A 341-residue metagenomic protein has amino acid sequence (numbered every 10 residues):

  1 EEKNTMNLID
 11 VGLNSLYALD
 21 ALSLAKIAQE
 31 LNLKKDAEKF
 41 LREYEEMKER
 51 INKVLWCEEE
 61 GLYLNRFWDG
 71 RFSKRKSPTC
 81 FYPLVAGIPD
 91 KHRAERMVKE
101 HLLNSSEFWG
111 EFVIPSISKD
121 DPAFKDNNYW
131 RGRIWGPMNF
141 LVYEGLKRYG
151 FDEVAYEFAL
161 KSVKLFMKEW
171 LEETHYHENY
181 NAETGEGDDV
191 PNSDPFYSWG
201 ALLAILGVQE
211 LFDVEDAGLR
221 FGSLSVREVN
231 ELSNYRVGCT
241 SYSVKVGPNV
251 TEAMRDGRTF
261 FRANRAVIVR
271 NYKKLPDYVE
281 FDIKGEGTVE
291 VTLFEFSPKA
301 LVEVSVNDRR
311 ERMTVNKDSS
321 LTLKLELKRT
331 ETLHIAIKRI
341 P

Functional and structural regions predicted by a protein language model:
E1-A37, I117-L141, K147-R148, D188-D194: The feature captures the catalytic groove of carbohydrate-active enzymes
Y17, Y44, P83: Conserved hydrophobic/aromatic pocket- or pore-lining residues that grip, position, or stack substrates in active sites
A37-L55, A159-S162: Short amphipathic alpha-helical coiled-coil/interface segments
W56-S105, P122, N128-M254, F260: C-terminal capping/lid segments that line or modulate ligand- or cofactor-binding pockets
T251-A253, F261, L275, V279 (+2 more regions): C-terminal beta-strand-rich structural cap/linker in extracellular carbohydrate-active enzymes
T259, A263-N271, Y278-D282: Glycine-rich, small/acidic residue-mixed loop/short-helix segments
K284-K299: Surface-exposed beta-strand/loop patches in extracellular or lumenal glycoproteins
S305-S320: Solvent-exposed beta-strand/loop surfaces of large extracellular or lumenal domains
